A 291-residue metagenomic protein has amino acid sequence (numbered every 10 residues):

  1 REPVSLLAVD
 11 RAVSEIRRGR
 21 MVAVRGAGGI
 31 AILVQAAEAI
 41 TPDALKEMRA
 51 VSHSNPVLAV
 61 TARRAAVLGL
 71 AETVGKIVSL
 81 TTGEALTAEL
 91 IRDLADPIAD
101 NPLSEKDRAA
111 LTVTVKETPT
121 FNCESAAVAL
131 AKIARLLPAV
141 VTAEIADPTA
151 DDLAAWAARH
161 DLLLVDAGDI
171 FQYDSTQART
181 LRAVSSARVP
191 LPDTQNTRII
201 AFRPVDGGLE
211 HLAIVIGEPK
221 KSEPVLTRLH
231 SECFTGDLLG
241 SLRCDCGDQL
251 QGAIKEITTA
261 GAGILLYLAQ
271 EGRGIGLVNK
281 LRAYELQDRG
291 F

Functional and structural regions predicted by a protein language model:
R1-F291: Catalytic domains of riboflavin
